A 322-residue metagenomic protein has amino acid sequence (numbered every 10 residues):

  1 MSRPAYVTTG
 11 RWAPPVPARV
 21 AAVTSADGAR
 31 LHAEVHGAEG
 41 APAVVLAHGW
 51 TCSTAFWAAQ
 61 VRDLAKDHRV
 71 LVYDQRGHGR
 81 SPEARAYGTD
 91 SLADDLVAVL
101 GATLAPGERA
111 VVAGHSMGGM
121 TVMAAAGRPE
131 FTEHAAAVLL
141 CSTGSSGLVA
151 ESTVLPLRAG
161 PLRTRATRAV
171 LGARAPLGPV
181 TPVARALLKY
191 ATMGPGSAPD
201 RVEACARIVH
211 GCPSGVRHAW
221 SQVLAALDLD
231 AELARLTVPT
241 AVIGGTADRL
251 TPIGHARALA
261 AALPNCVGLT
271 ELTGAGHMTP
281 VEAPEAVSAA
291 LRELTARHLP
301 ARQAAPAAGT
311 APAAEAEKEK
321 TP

Functional and structural regions predicted by a protein language model:
A29, L71, Q75-M117, A126-H134 (+2 more regions): Active-site loop/oxyanion-hole signature of alpha/beta-hydrolase fold enzymes
A29-E83, T89, V99-A102: Conserved HGGG/HGGXW glycine-rich cap/lid loop of the alpha/beta-hydrolase fold
H48-W50, A110, G114-M120, G245: Conserved alpha/beta-hydrolase "nucleophile elbow" surrounding the catalytic nucleophile
G127-L171: Flexible "cap/lid" loop of the alpha/beta hydrolase fold
A173-A234: Conserved alpha/beta-hydrolase catalytic His-Asp/Glu region
L236, V242-G244, D248: Short beta-strand/loop motif that positions the catalytic acidic residue of the alpha/beta-hydrolase fold
R249-H255: Conserved alpha/beta-hydrolase "acid-adjacent" motif
N265-P322: Catalytic active-site module of serine/aspartate enzymes centered on a nucleophile-bearing elbow/loop
